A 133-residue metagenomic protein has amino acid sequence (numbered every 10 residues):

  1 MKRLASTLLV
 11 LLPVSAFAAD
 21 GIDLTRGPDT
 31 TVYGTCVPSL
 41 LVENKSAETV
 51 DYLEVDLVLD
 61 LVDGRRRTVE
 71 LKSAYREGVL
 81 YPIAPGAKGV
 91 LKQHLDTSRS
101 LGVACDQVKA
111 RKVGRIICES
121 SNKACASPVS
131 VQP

Functional and structural regions predicted by a protein language model:
K2-V10: Sec-dependent signal peptide recognition, specifically the positively charged N-region followed immediately by
L9-A18: Hydrophobic h-region of N-terminal signal peptides that target proteins for export in Gram-negative bacteria
F17-R26: Cleaved targeting-peptide boundary
Y33-S39: Short, solvent-exposed loop/turn segments enriched in Ser/Thr/Gly
L40-A47: Asparagine-centered strand-capping/turn motif at beta-strand->loop junctions
T49-Y52: Short acidic/proline- and small/hydrophobic-mixed sequence motifs that coincide with surface turns and coil-to-beta
D63, R67-V103: Intrinsically disordered, low-complexity Pro/Gly/Ser/Thr-rich segments with frequent PxxP/GP/PP motifs and embedded
Q93-P133: Terminal connector regions
